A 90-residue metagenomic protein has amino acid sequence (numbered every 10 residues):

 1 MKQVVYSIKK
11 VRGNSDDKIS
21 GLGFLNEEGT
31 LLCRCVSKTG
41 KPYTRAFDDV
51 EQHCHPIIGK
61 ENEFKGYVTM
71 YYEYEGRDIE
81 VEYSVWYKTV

Functional and structural regions predicted by a protein language model:
M1-Q3, G59-K60: Short, surface-exposed loop and linker segments with low hydrophobicity and enrichment for Pro/Ser/Thr
Q3, I19, E28-G29: Short, surface-exposed beta-edge/turn micro-motifs
Q3-V11: A short beta-strand micro-motif
L25-E82: Acidic, low-complexity, intrinsically disordered interaction modules
Y83-Y87: C-terminal interaction-tip segments
